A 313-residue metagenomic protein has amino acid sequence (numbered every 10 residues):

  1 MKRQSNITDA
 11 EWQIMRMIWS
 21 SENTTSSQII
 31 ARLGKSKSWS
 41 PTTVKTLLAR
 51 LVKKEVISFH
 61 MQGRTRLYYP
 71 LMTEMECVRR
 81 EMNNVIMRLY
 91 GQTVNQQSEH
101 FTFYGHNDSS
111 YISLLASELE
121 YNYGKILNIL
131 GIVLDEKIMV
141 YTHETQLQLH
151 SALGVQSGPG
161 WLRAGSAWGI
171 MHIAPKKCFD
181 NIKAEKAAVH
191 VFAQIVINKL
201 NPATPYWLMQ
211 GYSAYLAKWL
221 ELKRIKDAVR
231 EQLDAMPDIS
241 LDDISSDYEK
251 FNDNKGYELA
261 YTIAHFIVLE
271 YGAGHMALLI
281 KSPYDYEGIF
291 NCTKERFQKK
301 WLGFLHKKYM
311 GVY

Functional and structural regions predicted by a protein language model:
S5-A10, Q62-E81: Short, cationic-aromatic polyanion-contact patches
D9-R16, Q28: Pre-recognition alpha-helix immediately N-terminal to the DNA-recognition helix within helix-turn-helix or winged-helix
T24-R32: Short acidic, hydrophobic short linear motifs in intrinsically disordered regions
K45-A49: Short, hydrophobic-biased segments on the C-terminal half of alpha helices that form "recognition helices"
E55: Glycine-centered, phosphate/nucleic-acid-interacting loop/turn motifs that mediate DNA/RNA or nucleotide
R80-S98: Amphipathic alpha-helical dimerization/coiled-coil segments that flank or bridge DNA-binding/regulatory modules
N95-P205, Y286-I289: Juxtacatalytic substrate-recognition/specificity segment
L162-M171, F179-K186, K199-Y313: Acidic/His/Gly-enriched intrinsically disordered linker/tail segments that often contain short helix/coil "MoRF-like"
